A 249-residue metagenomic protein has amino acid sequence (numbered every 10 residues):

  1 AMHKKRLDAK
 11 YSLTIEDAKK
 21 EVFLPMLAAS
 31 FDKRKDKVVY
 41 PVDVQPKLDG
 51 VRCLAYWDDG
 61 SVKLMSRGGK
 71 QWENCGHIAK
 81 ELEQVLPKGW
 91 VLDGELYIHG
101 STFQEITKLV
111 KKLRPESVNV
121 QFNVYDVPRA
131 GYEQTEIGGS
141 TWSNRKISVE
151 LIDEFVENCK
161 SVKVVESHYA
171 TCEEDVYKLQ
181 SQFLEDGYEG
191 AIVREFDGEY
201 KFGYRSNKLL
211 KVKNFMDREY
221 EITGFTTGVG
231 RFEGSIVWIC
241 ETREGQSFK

Functional and structural regions predicted by a protein language model:
M2, V127, L151-F155, L179-Q182 (+4 more regions): Generic, well-ordered alpha-helical scaffold segments in large soluble proteins
A9-M26, V164-M216: Amphipathic alpha-helical
T14-V44: Charged, flexible boundary elements
R34-K160: Covalent nucleotidyltransferase
Y40-V42, V51-R52, N119-V120, G187-G190 (+2 more regions): Short, surface-exposed beta-edge/turn micro-motifs
V51-E95, Y200-K249: Classical nucleotidyltransferase
